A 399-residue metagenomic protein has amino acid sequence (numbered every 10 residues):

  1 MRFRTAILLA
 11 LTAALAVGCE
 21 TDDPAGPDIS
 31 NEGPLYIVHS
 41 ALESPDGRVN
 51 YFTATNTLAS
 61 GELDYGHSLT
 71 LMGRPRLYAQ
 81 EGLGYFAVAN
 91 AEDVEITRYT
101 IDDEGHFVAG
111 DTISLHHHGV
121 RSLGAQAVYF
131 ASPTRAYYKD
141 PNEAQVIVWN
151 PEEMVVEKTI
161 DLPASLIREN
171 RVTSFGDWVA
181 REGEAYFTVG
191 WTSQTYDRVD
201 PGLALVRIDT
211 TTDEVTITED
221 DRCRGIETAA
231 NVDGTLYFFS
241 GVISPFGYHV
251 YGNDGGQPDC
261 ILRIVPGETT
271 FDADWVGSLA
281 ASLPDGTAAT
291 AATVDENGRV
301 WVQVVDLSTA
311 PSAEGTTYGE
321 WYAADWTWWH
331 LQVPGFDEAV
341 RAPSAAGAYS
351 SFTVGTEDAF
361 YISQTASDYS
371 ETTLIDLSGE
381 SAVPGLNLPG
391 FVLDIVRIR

Functional and structural regions predicted by a protein language model:
L15-G18: C-terminal motif of bacterial Sec signal peptides marking the signal peptidase cleavage site
L42-P45, N90-V94, N142-Q145, T192-Y196 (+3 more regions): Short glycine/acidic-enriched loop and turn motifs that connect beta-strands
Y51-V148: Post-signal peptide N-terminal segment of secreted/secretory-pathway proteins
T53-T55, V148-N150, M154, V199-T210 (+3 more regions): Beta-propeller blade signature
A59-L71, H106-H118, V156-E169, V215-D221 (+3 more regions): Beta-propeller fold detector
T70-G82, H118-Y129, I167-W178, D221-V232 (+3 more regions): Repeated scaffold domains used in trafficking and secretory/extracellular systems, primarily beta-propellers
F187-P201, F239-G256, Q303-A323: Short, conserved, GDST-rich strand-edge loop motifs in beta-rich repeat architectures
W275-D368: Intrinsically disordered, low-complexity segments enriched in Gly and acidic/Ser/Thr residues that form flexible
